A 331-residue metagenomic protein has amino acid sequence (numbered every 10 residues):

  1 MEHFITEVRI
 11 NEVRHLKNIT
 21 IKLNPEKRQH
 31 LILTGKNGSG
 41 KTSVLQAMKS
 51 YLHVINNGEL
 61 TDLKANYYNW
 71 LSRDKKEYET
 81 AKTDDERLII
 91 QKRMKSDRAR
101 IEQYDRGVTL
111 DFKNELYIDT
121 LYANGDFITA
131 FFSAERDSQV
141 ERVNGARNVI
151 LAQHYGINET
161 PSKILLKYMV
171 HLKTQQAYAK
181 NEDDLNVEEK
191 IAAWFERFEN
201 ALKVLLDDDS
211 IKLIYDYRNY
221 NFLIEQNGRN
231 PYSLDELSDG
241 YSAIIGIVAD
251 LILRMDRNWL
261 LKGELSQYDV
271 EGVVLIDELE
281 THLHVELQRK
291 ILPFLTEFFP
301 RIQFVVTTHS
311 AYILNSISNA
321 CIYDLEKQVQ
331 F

Functional and structural regions predicted by a protein language model:
M1-G58, Y220-F331: Switch/communication elements of ASCE P-loop NTPase nucleotide-binding domains
Q46-G125: Conserved P-loop NTP-binding catalytic core
M48, L52, Y78, I101 (+7 more regions): Hydrophobic, Leu/Ile/Phe/Ala-enriched alpha-helical segments that form helix-helix packing faces
Y68-K75, G107-L205: Coupling/switch segment of ABC-type P-loop NTPase heads
T80-R87, D183-K190, F222, S233-E236: Alpha-helix capping and helix-coil boundary motifs
L116-T120, S210-L213, S233, L261-G263: Catalytic micro-motifs at enzyme active sites that drive phosphoryl/nucleotidyl and oxygen chemistry
F127, I211, V270-V273: Residue-level recognition of the N-termini of beta-strands and the immediately preceding loop/turn
D209-E225: Long, charged, glycine-rich C-terminal linkers/tails
